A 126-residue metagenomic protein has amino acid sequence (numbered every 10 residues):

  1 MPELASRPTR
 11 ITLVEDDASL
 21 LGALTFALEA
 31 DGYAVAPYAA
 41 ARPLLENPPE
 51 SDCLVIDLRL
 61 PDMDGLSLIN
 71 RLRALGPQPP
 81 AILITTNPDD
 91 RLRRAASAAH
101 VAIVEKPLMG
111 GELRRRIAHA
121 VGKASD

Functional and structural regions predicted by a protein language model:
M1-T12, A18, T25, R42-E46 (+2 more regions): Non-catalytic signal-transmission and effector/linker regions of two-component phosphorelay proteins
A18-A36: Two-component/phosphorelay signaling modules centered on CheY-like receiver
P37-C53: Acidic, metal-coordinating helix/loop segments flanking the phosphotransfer/catalytic sites of two-component signaling
A39-A40, D64-S67: Acidic catalytic/metal-coordinating carboxylates
D57: Active-site residues of response regulator receiver
P61: The feature encodes the CheY-like receiver
P88-E105, R115: Alpha4 helix (beta4-alpha4-beta5 surface) of REC/receiver domains from two-component response regulators
